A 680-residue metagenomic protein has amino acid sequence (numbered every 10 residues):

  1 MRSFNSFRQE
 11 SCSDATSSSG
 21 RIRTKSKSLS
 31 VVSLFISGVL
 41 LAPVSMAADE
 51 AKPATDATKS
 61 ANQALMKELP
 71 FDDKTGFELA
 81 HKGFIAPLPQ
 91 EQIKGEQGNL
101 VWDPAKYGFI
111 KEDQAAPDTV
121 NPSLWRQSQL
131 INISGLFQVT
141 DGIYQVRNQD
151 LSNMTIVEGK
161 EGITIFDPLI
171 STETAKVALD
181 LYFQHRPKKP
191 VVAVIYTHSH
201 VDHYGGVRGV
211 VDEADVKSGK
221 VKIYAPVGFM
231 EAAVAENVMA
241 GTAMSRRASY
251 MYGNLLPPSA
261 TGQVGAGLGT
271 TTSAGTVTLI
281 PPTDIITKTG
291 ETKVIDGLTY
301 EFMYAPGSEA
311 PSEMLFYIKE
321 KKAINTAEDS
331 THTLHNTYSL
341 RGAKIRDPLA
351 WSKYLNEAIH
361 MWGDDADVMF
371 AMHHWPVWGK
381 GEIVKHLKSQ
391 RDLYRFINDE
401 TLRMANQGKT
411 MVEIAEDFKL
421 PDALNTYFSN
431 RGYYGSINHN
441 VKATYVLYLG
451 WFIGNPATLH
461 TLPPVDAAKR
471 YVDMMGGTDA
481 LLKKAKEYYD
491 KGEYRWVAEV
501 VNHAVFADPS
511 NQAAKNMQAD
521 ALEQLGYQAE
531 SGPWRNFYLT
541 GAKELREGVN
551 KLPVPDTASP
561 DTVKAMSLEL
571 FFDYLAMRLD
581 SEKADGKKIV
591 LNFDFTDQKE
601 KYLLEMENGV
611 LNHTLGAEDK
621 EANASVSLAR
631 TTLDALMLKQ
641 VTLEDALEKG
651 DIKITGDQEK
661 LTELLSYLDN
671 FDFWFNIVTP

Functional and structural regions predicted by a protein language model:
C12, A47, E493-E499, F506 (+2 more regions): Feature captures hydrophobic
K52-N62, M66, A323, T333 (+4 more regions): Divalent-metal (often Zn2+) His-rich catalytic cores of metallo-beta-lactamase-fold enzymes
Q129-K189, E313-I318, K322-E328: Conserved beta-strand hairpin/beta-sheet module of binuclear metal-dependent hydrolase folds, prominently
Q138, Y224, M230-A305, S312 (+1 more regions): Metallo-beta-lactamase
E161-G162, T172-K222: Active-site metal-binding motif and surrounding structural segment of the metallo-beta-lactamase
G162-T172, A274, T278-D284, T292-V294 (+1 more regions): Metallo-beta-lactamase
K469-V500: Alpha-helical segment of the N-proximal tetratricopeptide repeat
